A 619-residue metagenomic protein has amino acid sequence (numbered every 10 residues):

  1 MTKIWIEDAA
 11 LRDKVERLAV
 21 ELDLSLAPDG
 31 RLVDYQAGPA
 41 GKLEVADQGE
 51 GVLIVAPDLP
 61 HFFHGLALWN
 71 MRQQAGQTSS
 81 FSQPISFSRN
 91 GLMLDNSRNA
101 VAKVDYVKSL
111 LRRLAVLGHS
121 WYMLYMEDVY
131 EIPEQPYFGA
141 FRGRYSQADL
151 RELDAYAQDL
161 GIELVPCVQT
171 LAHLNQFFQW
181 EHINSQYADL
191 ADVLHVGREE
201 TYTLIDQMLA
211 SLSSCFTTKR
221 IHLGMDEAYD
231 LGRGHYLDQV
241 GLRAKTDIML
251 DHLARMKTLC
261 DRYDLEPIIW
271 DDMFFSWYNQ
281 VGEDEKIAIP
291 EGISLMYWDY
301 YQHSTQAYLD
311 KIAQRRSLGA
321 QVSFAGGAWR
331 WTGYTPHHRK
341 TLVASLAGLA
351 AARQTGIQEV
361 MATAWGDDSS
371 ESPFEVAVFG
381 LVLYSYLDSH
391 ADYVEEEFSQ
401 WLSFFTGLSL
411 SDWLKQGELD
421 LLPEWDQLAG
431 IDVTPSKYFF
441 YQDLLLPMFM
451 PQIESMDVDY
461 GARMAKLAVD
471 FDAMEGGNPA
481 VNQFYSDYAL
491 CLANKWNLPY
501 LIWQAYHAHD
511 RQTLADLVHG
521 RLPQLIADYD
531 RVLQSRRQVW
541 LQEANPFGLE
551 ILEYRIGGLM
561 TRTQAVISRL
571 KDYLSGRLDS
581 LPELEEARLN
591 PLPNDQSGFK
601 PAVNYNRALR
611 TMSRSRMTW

Functional and structural regions predicted by a protein language model:
M1, A27-D29, A46-E50: Short, ordered beta-strand-loop transition motifs
T2-A27, G38, Q74, T78 (+7 more regions): Substrate-binding groove of N-acetylhexosamine-processing glycoside hydrolases
D29-Y35: Acidic helix-start/capping segments at beta-turn-to-alpha-helix junctions
G41-L43: Terminal interaction modules at protein C-ends
V45-Q48, K286-A288: Short loop/helix-cap segments at secondary-structure boundaries that form the rim of catalytic
E50-D261, I268, F324-G326, W331 (+4 more regions): Feature activates predominantly on carbohydrate-active enzymes
